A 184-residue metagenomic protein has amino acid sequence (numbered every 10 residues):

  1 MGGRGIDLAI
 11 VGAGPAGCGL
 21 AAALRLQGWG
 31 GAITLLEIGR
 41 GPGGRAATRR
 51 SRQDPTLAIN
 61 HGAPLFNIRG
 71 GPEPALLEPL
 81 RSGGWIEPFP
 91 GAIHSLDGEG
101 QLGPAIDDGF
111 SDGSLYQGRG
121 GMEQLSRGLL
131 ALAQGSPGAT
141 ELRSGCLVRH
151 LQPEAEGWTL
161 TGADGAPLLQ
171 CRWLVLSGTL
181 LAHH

Functional and structural regions predicted by a protein language model:
G3-A9: Extreme N-terminal starter segment of soluble prokaryotic enzymes
A9-A13, A23-Q53: Glycine-rich FAD pyrophosphate-binding loop
A9-V11, L36, V148, P167-H183: Short hydrophobic core segments
G17-C18: N-terminal Rossmann-fold NAD(P) dinucleotide-binding loop
W29, A47-H94: N-terminal FAD cofactor-binding segment of flavoenzymes
G31, G84, A131-E141, A155: A short helix-to-beta-strand connector/capping loop
L65-P72, Q101-A131, R143: Short beta-strand to alpha-helix junction loop
E141-T159: A conserved short coil-to-beta-strand element within the FAD-binding core of flavoproteins
